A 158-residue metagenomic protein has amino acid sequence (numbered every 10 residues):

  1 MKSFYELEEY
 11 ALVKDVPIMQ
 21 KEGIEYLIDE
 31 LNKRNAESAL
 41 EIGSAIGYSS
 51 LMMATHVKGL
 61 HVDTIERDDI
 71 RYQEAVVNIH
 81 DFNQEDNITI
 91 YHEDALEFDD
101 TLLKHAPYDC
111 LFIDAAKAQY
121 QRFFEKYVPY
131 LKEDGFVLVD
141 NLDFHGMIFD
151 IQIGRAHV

Functional and structural regions predicted by a protein language model:
M1-L138, L142-H157: A short alpha-helical cap/connector motif
